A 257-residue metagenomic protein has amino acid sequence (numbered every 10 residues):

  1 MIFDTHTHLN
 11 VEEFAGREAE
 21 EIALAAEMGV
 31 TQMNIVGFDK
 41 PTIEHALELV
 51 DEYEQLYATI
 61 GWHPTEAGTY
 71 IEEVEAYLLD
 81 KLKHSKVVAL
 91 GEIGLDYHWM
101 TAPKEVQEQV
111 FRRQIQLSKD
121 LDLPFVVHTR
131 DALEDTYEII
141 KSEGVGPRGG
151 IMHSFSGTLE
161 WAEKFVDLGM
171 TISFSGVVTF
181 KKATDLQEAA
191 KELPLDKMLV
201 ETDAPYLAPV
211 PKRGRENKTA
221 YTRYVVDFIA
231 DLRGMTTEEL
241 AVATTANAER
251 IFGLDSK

Functional and structural regions predicted by a protein language model:
M1-K257: Mid-domain alpha/beta scaffold segments of enzyme catalytic cores
